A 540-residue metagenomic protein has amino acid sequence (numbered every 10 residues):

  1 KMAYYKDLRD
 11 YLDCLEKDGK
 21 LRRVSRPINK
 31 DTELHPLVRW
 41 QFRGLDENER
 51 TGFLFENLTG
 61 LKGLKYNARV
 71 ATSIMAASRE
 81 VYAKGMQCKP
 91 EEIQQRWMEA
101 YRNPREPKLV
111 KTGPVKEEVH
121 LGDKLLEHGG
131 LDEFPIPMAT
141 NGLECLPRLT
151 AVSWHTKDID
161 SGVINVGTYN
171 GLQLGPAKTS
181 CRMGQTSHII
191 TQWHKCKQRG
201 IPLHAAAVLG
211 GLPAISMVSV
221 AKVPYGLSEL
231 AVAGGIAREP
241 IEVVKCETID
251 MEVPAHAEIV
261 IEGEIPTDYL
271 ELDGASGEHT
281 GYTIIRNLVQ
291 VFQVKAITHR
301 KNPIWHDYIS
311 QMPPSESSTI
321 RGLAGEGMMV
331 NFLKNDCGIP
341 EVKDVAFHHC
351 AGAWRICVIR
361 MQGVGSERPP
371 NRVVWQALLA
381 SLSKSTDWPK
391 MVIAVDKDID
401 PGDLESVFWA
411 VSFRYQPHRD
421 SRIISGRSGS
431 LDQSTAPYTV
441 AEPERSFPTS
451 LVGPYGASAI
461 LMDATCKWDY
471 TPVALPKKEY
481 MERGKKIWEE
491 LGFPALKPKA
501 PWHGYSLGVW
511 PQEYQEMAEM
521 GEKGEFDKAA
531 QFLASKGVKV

Functional and structural regions predicted by a protein language model:
M2-V540: Extended, highly charged
